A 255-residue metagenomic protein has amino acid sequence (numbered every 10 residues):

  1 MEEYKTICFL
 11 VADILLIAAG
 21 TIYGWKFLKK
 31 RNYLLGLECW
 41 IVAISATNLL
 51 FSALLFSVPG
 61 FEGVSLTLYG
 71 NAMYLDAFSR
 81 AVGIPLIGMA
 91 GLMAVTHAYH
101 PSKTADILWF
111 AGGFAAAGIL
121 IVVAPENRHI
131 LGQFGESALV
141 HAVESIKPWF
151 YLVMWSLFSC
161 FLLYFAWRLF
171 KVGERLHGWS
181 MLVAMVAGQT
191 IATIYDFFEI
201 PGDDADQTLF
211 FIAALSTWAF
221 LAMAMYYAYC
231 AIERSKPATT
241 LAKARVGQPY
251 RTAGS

Functional and structural regions predicted by a protein language model:
M1-A19, Y151: Hydrophobic transmembrane alpha-helical segments in integral membrane proteins
A18-F27, S52-V64, L68-G112: Internal transmembrane alpha-helix with an interfacial aromatic "cap," most often the third helix
L28-I44, P101-F110, E174-A184, P237-T240: Membrane-interfacial loop-to-transmembrane alpha-helix junctions, especially the N-terminal start
G36-F61, V183-F198: Hydrophobic alpha-helical transmembrane segments of multi-pass membrane proteins
A53-T67, I121-V140, T193-A205: Juxtamembrane "helix-exit" motif on the non-cytosolic side of transmembrane helices
S65-F78, V140-Y151, D204-L215: Non-cytosolic membrane-interface motifs at loop->transmembrane helix junctions
R80-W167: Membrane-proximal helix-loop-helix units in multi-pass membrane proteins
F161-S255: C-terminal transmembrane-bundle signature of multipass membrane proteins, characterized by strong activation on
